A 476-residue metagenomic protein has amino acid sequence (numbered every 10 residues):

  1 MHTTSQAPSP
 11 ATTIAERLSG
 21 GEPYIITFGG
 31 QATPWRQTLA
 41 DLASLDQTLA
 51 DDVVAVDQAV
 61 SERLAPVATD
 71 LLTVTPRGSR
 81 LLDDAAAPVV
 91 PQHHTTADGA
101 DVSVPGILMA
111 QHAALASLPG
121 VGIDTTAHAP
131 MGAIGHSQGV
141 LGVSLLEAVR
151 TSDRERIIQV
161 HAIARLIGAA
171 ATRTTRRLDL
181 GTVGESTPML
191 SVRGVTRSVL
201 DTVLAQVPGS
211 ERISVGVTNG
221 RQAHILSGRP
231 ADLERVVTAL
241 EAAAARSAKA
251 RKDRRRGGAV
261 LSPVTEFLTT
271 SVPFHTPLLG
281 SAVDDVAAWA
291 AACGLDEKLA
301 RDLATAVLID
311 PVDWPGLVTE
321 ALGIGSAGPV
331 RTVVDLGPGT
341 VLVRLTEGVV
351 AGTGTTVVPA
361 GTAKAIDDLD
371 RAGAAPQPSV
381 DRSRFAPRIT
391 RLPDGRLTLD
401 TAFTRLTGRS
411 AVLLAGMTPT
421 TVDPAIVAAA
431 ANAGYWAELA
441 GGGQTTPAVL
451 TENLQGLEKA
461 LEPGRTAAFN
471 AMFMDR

Functional and structural regions predicted by a protein language model:
H2-P130, P273, P277-D381: Acyltransferase/transacylase module recognition
S19-Y24, E185-S186, T407-V412: A short, charged/proline- and glycine-enriched loop that marks the coil->beta-strand transition at the N-terminal
F28-P34, V195-S198, T418-T420: Short polar catalytic/cofactor-binding loops
M131-G139, V143: Gly/Ala-rich beta-loop-alpha elbow adjacent to hydrolase catalytic centers
L145-D302, A306: Alpha/beta catalytic cores of group-transfer enzymes, especially the acyltransferase/condensing modules of polyketide
A248-A250, G352-G361, A437-A440: Short hydrophobic/aromatic-enriched beta-strand-loop microsegments
P378-R476: Active-site entrance/lid segments in N-terminal catalytic domains of soluble metabolic enzymes
